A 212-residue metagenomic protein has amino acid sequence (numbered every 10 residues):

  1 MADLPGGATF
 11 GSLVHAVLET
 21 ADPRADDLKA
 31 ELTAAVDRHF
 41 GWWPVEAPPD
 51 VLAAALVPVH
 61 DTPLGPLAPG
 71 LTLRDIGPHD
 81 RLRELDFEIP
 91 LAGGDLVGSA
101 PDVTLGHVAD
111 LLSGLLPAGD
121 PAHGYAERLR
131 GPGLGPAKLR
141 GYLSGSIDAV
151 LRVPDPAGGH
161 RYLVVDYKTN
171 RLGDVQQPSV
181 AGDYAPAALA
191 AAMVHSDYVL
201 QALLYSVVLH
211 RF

Functional and structural regions predicted by a protein language model:
M1-F212: Structural signature of nuclease core domains in nucleic-acid processing machines
